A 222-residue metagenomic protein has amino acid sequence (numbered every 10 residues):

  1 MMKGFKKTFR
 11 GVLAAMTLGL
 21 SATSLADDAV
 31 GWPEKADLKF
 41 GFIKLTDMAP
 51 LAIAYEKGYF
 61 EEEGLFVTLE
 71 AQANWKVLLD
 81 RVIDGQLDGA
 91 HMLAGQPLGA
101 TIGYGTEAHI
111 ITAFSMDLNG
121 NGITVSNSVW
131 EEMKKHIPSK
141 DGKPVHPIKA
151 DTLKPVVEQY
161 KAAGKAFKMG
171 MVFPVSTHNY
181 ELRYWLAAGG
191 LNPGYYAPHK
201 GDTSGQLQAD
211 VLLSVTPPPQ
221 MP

Functional and structural regions predicted by a protein language model:
M1-K35: Short, low-complexity disordered leader/linker segments with a strong preference for bacterial N-terminal type II
D27-P217, P222: Short, glycine-/small- and polar/acidic-enriched structural segments that line small-molecule recognition paths
